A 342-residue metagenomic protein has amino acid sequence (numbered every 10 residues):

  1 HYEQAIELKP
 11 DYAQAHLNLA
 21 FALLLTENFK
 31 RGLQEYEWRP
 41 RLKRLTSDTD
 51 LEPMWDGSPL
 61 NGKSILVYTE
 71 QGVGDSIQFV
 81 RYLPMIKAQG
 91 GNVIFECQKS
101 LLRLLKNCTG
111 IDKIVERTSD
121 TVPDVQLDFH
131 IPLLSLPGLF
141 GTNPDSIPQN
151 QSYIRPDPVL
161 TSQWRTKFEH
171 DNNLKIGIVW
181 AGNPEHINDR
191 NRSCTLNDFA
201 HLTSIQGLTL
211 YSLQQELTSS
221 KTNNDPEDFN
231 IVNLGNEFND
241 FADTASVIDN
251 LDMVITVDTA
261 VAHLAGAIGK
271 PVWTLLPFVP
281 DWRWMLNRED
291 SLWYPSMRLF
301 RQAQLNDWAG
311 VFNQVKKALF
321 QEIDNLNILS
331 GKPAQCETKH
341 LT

Functional and structural regions predicted by a protein language model:
H1-M253, D258-T342: Alpha-helical solenoid repeat scaffolds of the TPR/TPR-like class and their adjacent stem/linker regions that mediate
